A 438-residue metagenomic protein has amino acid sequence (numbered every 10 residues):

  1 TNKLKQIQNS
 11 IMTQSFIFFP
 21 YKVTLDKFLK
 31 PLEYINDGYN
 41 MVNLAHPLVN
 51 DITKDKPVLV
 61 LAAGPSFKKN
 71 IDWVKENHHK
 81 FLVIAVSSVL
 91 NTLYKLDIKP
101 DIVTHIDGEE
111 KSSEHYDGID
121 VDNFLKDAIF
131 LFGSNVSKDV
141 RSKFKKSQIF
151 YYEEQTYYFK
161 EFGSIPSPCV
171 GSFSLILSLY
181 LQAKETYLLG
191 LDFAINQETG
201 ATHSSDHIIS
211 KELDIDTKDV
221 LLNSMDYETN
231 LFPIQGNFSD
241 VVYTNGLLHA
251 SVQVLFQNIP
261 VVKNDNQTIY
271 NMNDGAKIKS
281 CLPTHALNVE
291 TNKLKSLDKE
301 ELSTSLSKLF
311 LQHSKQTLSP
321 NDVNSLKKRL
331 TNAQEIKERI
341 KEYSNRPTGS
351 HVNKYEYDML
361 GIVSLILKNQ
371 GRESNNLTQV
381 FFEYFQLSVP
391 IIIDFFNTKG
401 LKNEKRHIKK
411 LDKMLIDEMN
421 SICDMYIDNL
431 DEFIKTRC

Functional and structural regions predicted by a protein language model:
T1-L61, P65-F81, N91-I102, K111-S113 (+2 more regions): N-terminal donor/sugar-recognition subdomains of glycan-related enzymes, prototypically the membrane-proximal stem
V58-A62, V83-A85, T104, L131 (+1 more regions): Structural motif
V86-L90, H105-S112, S134-V136, E153-Y157 (+2 more regions): Short, acidic/turn-prone active-site loops that include or flank metal/cofactor- and phosphate-binding residues
V89-D107, L181-S204: Glycine-rich phosphate/pyrophosphate-binding loops and their adjacent beta-strand/loop elements at enzyme active sites
K99-I102, D107, I119, K146-I149 (+2 more regions): Short secondary-structure boundary/capping segments
K138-F193: Active-site/ligand-binding-proximal alpha/beta "capping" segment
F193-L221: Aromatic/acidic polysaccharide-binding cleft in carbohydrate-active enzymes
L213-V241: A structural-propensity feature for long, helix-poor, extended segments
